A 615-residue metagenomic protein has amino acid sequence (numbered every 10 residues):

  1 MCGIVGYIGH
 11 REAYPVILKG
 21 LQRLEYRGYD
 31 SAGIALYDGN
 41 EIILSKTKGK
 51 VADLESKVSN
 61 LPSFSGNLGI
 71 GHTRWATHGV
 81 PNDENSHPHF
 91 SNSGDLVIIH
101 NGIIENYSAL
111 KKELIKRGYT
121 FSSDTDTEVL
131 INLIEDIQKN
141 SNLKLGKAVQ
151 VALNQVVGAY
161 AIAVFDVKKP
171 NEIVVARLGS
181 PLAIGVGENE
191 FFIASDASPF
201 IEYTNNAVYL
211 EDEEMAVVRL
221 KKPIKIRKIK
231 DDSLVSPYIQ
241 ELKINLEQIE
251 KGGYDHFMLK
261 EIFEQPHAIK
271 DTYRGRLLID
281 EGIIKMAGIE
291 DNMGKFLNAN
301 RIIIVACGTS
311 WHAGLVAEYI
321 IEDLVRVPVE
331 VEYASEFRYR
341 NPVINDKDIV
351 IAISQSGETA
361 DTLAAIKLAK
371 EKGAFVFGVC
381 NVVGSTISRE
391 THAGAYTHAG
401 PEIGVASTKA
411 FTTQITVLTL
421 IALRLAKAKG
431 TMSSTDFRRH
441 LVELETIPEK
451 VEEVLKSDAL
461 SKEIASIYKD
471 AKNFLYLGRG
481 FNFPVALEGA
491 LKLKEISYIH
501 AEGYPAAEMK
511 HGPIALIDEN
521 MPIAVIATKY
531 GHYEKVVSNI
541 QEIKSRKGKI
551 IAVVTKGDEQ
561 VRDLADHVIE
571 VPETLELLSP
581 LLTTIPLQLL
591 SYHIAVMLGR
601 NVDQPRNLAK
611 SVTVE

Functional and structural regions predicted by a protein language model:
M1-D255, H267-N300, Y339, S434 (+3 more regions): Conserved short alpha-helical segments that host acidic/polar catalytic motifs at enzyme active sites
N67, G71-E84, G275, D280-M293 (+2 more regions): Glycine-rich oxoanion-binding loops at beta->alpha junctions
P88-F90, V174-V175, A207-V208, V217 (+12 more regions): Replace "in large, NTP-powered and nucleic-acid-processing enzymes" with "in large, NTP-powered factors and other
A183-V208, S335-A369, E508-K544, T574-Q588 (+1 more regions): Glycine-rich, anion-gripping cofactor-binding loops and their flanking helix/strand elements in enzyme active sites
M258, K549, R562-L564, T574-E615: Generic C-terminus detector
Q265-I269, Y273-I303, A393-P522, A595-E615: Active-site phosphate/pyrophosphate-binding segments
G294-R439, E443-T446, T528-H567, L590 (+1 more regions): Glycine-rich phosphate-binding loops that contact phosphosugars or nucleotide phosphates
